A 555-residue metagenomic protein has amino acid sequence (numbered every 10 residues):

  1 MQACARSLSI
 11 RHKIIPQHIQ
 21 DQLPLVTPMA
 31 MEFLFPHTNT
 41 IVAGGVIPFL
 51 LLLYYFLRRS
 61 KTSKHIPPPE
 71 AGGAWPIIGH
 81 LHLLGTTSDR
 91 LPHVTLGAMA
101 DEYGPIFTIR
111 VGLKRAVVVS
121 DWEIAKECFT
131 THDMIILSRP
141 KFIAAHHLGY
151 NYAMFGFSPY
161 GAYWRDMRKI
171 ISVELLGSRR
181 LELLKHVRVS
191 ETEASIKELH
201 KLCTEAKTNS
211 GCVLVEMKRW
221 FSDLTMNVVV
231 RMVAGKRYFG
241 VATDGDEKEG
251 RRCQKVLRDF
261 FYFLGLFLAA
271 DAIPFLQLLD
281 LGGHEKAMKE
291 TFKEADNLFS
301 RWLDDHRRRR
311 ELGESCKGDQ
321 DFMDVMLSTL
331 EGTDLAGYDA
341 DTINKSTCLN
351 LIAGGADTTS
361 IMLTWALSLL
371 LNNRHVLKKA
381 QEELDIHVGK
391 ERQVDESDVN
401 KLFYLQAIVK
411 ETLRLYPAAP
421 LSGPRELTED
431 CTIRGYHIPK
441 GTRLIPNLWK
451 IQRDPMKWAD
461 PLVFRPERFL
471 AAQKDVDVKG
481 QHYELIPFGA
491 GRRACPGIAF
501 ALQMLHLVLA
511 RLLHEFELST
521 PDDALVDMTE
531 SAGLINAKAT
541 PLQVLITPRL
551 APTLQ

Functional and structural regions predicted by a protein language model:
C4, L23-Y152, A162, D166 (+2 more regions): N-terminal membrane-proximal hinge/A-helix region immediately C-terminal to the signal-anchor transmembrane segment
P24-P48, R110-V117, R179-S190, K201-R231 (+6 more regions): Cytochrome P450
H82, S178-R180, V256-A270, K289-L363 (+3 more regions): Conserved cytochrome P450 catalytic core segment spanning the I/J/K helices
L83-G104, N297, Q393-G435, P455: Conserved cytochrome P450 K-helix E-x-x-R motif and the immediately C-terminal K′/meander segment
T225, V229, V233, A295-F299 (+6 more regions): Central I-helix of cytochrome P450 enzymes
R374-V376, I498-A537: Cytochrome P450 heme-binding "Cys pocket" and the immediately downstream C-terminal segment
R434, A471-L505, E530-A532: Cytochrome P450 heme-thiolate "Cys pocket" and heme-binding signature region
P446-V476: Conserved cytochrome P450 K-helix/beta-meander segment immediately N-terminal to the heme-binding cysteine loop
